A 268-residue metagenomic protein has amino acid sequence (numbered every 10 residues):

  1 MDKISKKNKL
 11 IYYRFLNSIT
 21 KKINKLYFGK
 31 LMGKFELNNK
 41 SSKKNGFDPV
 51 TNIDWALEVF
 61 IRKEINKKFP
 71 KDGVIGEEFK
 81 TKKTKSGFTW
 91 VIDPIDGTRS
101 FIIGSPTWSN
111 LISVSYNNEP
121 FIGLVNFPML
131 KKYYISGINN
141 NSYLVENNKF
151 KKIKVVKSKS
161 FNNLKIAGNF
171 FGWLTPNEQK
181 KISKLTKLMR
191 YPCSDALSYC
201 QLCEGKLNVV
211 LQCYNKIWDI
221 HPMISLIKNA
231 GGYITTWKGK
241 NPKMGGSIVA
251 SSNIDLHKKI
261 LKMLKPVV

Functional and structural regions predicted by a protein language model:
M1-I95: N-terminal subdomain of lithium-sensitive/metallo-dependent phosphomonoesterases centered on the IMPase/IPPase/PAP
I23, Y27-K30, D54, I65 (+7 more regions): Residue-level signal for inorganic ion chemistry
W55, E78, P94-G97, P128 (+4 more regions): Generic detector of well-ordered alpha-helical packing
T84-Y143: DPxDG-like acidic metal-binding loop motif
I138, V145-N147, S160-K165: Acidic/polar active-site rim loop that often engages polyanionic ligands
N141-K152, D255-K259: Short helix-loop capping/hinge motifs at secondary-structure junctions, enriched in acidic/polar residues
V155-V268: An extended, acidic
